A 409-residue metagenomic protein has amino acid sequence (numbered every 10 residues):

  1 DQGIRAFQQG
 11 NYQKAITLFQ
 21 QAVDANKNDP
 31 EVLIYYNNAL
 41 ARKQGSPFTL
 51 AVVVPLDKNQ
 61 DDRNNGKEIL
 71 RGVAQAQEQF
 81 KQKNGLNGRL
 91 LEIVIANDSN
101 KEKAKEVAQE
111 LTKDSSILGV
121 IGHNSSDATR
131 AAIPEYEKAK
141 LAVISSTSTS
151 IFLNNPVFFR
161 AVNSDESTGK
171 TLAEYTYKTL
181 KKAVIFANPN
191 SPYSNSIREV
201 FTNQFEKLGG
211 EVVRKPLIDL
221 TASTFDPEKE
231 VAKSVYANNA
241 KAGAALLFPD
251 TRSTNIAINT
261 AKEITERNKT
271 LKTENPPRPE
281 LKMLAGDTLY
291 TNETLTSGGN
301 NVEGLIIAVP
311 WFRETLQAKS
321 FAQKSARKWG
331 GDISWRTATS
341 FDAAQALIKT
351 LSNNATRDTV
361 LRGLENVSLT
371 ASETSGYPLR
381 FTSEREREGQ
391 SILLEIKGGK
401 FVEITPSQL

Functional and structural regions predicted by a protein language model:
D1-L409: Extracytosolic ligand-binding ectodomains
